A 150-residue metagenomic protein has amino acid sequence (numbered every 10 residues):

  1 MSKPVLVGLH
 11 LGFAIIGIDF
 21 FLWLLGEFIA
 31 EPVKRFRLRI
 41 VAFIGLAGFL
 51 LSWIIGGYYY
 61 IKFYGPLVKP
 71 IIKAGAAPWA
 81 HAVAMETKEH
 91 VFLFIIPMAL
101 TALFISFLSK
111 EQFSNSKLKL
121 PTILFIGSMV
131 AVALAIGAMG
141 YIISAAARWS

Functional and structural regions predicted by a protein language model:
M1-S150: Polytopic transmembrane helical bundles with strong interfacial aromatic enrichment
